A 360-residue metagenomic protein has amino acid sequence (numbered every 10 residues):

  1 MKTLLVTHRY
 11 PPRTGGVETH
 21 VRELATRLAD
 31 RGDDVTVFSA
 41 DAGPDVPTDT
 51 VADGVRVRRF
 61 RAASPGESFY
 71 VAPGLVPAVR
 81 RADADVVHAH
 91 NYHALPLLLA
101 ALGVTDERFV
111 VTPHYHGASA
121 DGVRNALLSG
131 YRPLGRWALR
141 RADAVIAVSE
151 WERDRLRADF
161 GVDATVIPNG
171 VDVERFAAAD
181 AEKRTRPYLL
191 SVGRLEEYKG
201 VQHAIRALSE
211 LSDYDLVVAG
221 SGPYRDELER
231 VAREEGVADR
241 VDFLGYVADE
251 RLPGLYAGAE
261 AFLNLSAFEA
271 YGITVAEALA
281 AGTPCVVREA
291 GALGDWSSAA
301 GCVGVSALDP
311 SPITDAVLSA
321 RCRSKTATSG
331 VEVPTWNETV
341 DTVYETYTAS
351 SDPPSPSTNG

Functional and structural regions predicted by a protein language model:
D41, W151, G170: Carbohydrate-associated surface elements
D45, A84-D106, V111-A118: An aromatic- and histidine-rich active-site surface loop
L128-V145: Membrane-proximal helix-turn-helix segments that form the acceptor-binding/catalytic region of lipid-linked
D180-S209, V217: Conserved donor-binding/catalytic core segment of Leloir-type glycosyltransferases
E229-V247: Nucleotide-activated donor-binding/catalytic signature segment of Leloir-type glycosyltransferases, i.e., the conserved
A267: Aromatic "clamp/platform" in nucleotide-sugar-dependent glycosyltransferases that forms part of the donor/acceptor
A280, P284-V287: Short hydrophobic beta-strand element within catalytic cores of glycosyltransferases and related nucleotide-activated
A299-S311, L318-R323: Conserved acidic donor-binding segment of nucleotide-sugar-dependent glycosyltransferases
